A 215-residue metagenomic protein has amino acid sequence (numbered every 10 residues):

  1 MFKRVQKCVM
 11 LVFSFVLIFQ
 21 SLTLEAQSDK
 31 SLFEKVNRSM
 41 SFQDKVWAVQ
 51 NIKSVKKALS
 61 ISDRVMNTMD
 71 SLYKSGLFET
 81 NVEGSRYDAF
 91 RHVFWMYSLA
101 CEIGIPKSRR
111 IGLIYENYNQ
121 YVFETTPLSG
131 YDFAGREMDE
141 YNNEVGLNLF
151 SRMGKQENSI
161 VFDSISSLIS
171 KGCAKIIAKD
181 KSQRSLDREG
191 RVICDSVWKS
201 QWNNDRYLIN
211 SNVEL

Functional and structural regions predicted by a protein language model:
F2-L11: Bacterial N-terminal signal peptides that target proteins for export
M10-Q20: Bacterial N-terminal signal peptides
E25-L215: Intrinsically disordered, low-complexity, mixed-charge
